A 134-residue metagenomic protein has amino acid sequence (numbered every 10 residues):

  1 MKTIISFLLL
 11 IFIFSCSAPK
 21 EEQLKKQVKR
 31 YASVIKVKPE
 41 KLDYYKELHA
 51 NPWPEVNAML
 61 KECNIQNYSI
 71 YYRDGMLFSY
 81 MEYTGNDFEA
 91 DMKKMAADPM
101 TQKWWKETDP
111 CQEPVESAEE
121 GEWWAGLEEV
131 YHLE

Functional and structural regions predicted by a protein language model:
K2-F7: Sec-dependent signal peptide recognition, specifically the positively charged N-region followed immediately by
I13-S15: C-terminal motif of bacterial Sec signal peptides marking the signal peptidase cleavage site
S17-P19: Bacterial signal peptide processing site
Q23-K29: Short, flexible turn/loop "capping" segments at secondary-structure junctions
Y31-K36: Active-site-flanking beta-strand signature of metal-NTP-handling nucleotidyl enzymes and homologous cyclase-like
K41-Q66: Short amphipathic alpha-helical segments
N57-F78, E82-N86: Short, glycine- and small/hydrophobic-rich beta-strand elements in well-ordered beta-sheets
C63, T84-W123: An amphipathic, aromatic/His-enriched active-site/gating alpha helix that lines ligand/cofactor pockets
